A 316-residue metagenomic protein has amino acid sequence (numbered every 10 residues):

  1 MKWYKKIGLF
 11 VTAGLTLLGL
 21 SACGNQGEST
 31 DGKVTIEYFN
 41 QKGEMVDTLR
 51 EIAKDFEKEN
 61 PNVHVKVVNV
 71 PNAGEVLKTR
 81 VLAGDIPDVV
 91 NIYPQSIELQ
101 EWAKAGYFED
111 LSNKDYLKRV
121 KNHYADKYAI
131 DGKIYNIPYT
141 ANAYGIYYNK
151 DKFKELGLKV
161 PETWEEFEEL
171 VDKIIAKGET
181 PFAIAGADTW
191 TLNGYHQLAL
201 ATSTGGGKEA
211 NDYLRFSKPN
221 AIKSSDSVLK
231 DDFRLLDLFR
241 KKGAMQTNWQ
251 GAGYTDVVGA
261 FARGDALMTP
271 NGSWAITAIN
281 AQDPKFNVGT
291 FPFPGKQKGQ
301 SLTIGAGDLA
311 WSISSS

Functional and structural regions predicted by a protein language model:
M1-I36, K58, K114-Y116: Short, low-complexity disordered leader/linker segments with a strong preference for bacterial N-terminal type II
K54-E59, H64, A83, E155-L156 (+2 more regions): Extracytoplasmic/periplasmic substrate-recognition and gating elements
D55-N122, K127, D151-E162, L267-M268: Extracytoplasmic "Venus flytrap"/periplasmic binding protein-like
T79, D88, L117-K152, T180-I184 (+1 more regions): A structural signal for short loop-to-beta-strand junctions that line the ligand-binding cleft of periplasmic/secreted
P94-G145, E168, I174-I175, Y195 (+1 more regions): Hinge/lid segment of periplasmic solute-binding proteins
E109-V120, T202-D231, A281-Q282, G295-T303: Short, solvent-exposed loop/beta-turn-alpha elements that line the ligand-binding surface or hinge of extracytoplasmic
Y135-I137, Y144, E168-P219: Extracytoplasmic/periplasmic solute-binding protein
K173, R215-W249: Glycine-centered hinge/linker elements that transmit conformational signals in sensory and ligand-binding systems
